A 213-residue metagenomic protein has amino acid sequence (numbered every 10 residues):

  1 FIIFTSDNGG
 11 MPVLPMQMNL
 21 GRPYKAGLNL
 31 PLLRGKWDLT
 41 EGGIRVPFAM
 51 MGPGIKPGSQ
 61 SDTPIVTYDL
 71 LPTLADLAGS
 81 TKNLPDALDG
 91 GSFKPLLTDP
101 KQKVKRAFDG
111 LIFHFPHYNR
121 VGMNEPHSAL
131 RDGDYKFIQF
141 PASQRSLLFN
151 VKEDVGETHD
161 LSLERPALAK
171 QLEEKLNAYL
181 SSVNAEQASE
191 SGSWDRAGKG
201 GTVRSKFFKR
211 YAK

Functional and structural regions predicted by a protein language model:
F1-S6, P47-A49, L70-A75, F149 (+1 more regions): Beta-strand elements within well-structured catalytic alpha/beta cores of enzymes that handle phosphate/sulfate esters
G10-L39, I55-P57, T63, Y68-V151 (+1 more regions): C-terminal cap/loop subdomain of S1 sulfatases and analogous C-terminal strand-loop tails that border
D38-P47: Extracellular S/T/G-rich loop segment that most often corresponds to the catalytic His/Ser-adjacent loop
F48-K56: The feature captures the short pre-catalytic strand/loop hairpin that immediately precedes and shapes the active-site
M51, D76, S181: Short polybasic/polar patches that bind polyanions
P57-Q60, T158-D160: A generic structural signal for short coil/turn motifs at secondary-structure boundaries
L70, A142-R145, V151-K213: Long, internal low-complexity/basic segments
